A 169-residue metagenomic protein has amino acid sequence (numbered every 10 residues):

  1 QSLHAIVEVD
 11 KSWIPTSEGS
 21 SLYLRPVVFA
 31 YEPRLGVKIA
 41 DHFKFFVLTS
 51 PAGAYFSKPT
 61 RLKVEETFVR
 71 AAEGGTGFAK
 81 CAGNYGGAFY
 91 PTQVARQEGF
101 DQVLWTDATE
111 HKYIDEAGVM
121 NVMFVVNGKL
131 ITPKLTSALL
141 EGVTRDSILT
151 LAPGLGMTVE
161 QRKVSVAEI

Functional and structural regions predicted by a protein language model:
Q1-V9, V27, R34-I169: Helix-start/capping segments and mature chain N-termini
P15-F29: Extended, Lys/Arg-enriched charged tracts that mediate electrostatic binding to polyanionic substrates
